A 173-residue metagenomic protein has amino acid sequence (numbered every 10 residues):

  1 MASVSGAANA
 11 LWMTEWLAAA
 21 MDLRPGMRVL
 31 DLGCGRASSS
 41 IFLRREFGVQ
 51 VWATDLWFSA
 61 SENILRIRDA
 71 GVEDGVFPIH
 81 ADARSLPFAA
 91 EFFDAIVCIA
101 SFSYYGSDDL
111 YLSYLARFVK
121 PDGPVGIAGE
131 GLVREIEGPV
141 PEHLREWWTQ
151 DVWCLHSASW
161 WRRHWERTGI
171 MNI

Functional and structural regions predicted by a protein language model:
M1-A8: Class I SAM-dependent methyltransferase Rossmann-like catalytic core, especially the SAM/SAH-binding loop
A8-P25: Conserved alpha-helix/loop element of class I SAM-dependent methyltransferases that forms part of the SAM/SAH-binding
L30-L32, R36-S85: Class I SAM-dependent methyltransferase SAM/SAH-binding core
R84-I96: A short acidic, Gly/Pro-enriched loop at the edge of an enzyme's catalytic core that lines a small-molecule cofactor
A95-S107: A short SAM/SAH-binding and catalytic strip from SAM-dependent methyltransferases
D109-P124: A short glycine-rich, Lys/Arg-flanked "PGG" loop and its adjoining helix->strand segment in the class I
E130-V152: Short, glycine-/aromatic-enriched active-site segment of Class I SAM-dependent methyltransferases
W153-G169: Short alpha-helix
